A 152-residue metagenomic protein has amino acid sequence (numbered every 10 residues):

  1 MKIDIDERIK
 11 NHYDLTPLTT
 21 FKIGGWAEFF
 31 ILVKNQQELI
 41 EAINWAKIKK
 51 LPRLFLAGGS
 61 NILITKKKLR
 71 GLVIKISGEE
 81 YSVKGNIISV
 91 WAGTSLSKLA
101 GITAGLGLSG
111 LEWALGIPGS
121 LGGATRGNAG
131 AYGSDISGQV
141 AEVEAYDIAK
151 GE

Functional and structural regions predicted by a protein language model:
M1-L121, T125: Anion-binding (especially nucleotide phosphate/pyrophosphate-binding) glycine-rich loop and adjoining beta-alpha core
E112-A114, G123-E152: FAD-binding subdomain of flavoenzyme oxidoreductases
